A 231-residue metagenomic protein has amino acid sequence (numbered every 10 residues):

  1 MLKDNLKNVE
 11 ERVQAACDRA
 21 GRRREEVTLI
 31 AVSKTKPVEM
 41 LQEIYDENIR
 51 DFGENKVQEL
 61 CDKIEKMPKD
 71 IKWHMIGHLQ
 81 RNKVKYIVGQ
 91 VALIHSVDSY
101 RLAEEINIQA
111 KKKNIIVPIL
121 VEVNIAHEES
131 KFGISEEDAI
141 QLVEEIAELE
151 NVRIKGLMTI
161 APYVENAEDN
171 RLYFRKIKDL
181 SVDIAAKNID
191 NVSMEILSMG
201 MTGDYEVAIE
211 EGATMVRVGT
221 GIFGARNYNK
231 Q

Functional and structural regions predicted by a protein language model:
M1-L180, I184-G203, I209-E211, F223: Conserved alpha/beta-domain cores
A213-Q231: Gly/Pro- and small hydrophobic-enriched strand-loop and loop-to-helix capping segments that sit at the rims
